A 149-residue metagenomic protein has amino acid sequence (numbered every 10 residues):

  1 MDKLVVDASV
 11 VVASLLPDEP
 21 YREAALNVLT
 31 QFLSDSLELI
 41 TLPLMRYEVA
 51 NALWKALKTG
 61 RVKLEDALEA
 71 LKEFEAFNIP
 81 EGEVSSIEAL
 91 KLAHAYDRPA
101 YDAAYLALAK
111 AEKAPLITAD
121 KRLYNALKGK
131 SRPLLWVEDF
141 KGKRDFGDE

Functional and structural regions predicted by a protein language model:
M1-K3, L106-E149: Acidic, PIN/NYN-like endoribonuclease modules and their adjacent C-terminal/linker elements
M1-T41, A56-E65, K128, D139-G147: Short, well-structured N-terminal submotif of metal-dependent ribonuclease cores
V10-V11, M45, Y105, R122-L123: Alpha-helix capping/helix-boundary segments
D35-S36, F77, E112, K130: Structured helix-beta-strand junction loops
M45-R46, S85: Short, conserved alpha-helical segments within structured domains
A50-F77: Active-site-proximal, substrate-binding regions of enzyme catalytic domains and RNA-binding/basic surfaces
A76-A119: Active-site neighborhoods of divalent-metal-dependent phosphate/nucleic-acid chemistry enzymes
